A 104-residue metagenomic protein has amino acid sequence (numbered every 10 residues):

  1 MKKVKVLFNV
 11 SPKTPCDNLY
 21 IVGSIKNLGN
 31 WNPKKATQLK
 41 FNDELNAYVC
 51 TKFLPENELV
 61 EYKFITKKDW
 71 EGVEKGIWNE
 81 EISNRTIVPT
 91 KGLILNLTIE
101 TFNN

Functional and structural regions predicted by a protein language model:
M1-K2, F102: Extracellular ectodomain segments of secreted/surface proteins
K2-F8: Structural beta-strand segments of beta-rich domains
V10-N57, K67-T90: Aromatic-rich carbohydrate-binding modules that target alpha-glucans
E58-Y62: Exposed beta-strand face motif in extracellular beta-rich ectodomains
G92-N104: Compositionally biased low-complexity segments at domain edges in trafficked proteins and select soluble regulators
